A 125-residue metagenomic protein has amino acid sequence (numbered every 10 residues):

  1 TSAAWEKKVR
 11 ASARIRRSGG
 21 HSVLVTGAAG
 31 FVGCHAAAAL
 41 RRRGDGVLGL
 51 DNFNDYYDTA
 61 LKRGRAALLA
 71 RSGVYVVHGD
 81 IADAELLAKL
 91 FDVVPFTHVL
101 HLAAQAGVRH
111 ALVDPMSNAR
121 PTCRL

Functional and structural regions predicted by a protein language model:
T1-L125: N-terminal Rossmann-like NAD(P)+-binding domain of SDR-like oxidoreductases, especially those catalyzing
